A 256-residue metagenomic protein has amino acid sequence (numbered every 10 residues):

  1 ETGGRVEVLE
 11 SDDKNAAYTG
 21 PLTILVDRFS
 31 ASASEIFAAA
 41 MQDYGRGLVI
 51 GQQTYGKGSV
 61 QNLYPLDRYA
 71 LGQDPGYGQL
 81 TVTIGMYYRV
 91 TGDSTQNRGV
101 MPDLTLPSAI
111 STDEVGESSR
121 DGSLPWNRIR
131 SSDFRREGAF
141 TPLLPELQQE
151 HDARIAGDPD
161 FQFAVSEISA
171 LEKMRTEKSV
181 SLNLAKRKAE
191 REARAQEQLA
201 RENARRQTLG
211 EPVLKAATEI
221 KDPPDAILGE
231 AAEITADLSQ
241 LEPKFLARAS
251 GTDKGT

Functional and structural regions predicted by a protein language model:
E1-T256: C-terminal "post-core" interaction segments
